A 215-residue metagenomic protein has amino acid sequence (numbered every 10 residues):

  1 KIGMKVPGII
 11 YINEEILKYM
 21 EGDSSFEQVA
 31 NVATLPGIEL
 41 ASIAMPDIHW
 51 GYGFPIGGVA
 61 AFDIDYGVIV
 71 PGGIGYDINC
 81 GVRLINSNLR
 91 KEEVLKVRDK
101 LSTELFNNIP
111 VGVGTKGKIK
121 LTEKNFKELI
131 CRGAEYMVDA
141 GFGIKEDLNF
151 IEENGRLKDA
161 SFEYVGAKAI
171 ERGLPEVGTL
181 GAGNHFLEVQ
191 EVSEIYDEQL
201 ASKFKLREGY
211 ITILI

Functional and structural regions predicted by a protein language model:
K1-E39, V68-G72, I78-E208: Glycine-rich, flexible loop motifs
A41-A61, A182-E188, S193: N-terminal entry segment of metal-dependent catalytic domains or homologous docking segments
M45-V59, V68-L84, I211-I215: Conserved phosphate/anionic-ligand binding catalytic regions in large, soluble enzymes, centered on
I64-D65: Secondary-structure transition/capping motifs at alpha-helix termini and the adjoining loop/turn into the next element
